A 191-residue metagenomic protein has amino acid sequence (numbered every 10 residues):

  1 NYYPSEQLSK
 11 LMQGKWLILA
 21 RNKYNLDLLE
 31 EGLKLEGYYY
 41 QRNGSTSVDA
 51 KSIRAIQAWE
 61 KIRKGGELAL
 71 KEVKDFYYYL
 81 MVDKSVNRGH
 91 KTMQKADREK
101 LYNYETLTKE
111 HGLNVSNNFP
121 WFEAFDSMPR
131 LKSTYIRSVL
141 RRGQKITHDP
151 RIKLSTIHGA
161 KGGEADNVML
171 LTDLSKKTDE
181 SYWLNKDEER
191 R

Functional and structural regions predicted by a protein language model:
N1-R191: The feature marks helicase ATPase cores and/or their adjacent C-terminal helical subdomains in SF1/SF2/AAA+ helicases
